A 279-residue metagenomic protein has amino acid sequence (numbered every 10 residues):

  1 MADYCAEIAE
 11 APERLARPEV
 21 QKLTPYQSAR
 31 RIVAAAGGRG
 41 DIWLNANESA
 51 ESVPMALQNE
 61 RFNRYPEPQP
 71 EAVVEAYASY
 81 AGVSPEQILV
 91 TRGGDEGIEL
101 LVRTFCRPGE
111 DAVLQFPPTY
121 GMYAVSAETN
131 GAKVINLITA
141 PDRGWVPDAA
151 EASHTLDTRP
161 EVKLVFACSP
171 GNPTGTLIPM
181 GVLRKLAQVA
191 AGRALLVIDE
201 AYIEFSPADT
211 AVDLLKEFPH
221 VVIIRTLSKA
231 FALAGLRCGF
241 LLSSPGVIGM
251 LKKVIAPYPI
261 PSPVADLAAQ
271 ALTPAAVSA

Functional and structural regions predicted by a protein language model:
A2-A72, A76-S79, E161: N-terminal "arm"/small-domain region of PLP-dependent enzymes with the aminotransferase-like
R61-R64, E86-Q87, D111-L114, R237-C238: Short active-site oxyanion
P70-A112, N130: Phosphate-binding glycine-rich loop
E71, T104-A167: PLP-dependent aminotransferase-like
I88, A194, H220-V221: Short, conserved active-site loop motifs that form the nucleotide-linked donor/cofactor pocket
I135, P141-S206: Active-site phosphate-binding strand-loop segment of PLP-dependent enzymes
H220-A279: PLP-dependent aminotransferase class I/II
